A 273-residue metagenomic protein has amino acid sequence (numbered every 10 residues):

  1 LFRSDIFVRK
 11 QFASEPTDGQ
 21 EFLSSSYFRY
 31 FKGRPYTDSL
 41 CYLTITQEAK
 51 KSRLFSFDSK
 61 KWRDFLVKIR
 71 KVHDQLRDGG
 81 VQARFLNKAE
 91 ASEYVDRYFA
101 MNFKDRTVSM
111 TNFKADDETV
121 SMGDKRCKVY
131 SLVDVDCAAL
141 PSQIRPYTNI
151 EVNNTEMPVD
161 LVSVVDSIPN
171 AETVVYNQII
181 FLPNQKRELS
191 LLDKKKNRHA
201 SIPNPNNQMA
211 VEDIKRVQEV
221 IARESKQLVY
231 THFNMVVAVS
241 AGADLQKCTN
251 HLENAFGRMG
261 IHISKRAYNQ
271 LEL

Functional and structural regions predicted by a protein language model:
F2-L273: Extended, folded cores of ATP/NTP-driven motor/assembly subunits in large transport and secretion machines
